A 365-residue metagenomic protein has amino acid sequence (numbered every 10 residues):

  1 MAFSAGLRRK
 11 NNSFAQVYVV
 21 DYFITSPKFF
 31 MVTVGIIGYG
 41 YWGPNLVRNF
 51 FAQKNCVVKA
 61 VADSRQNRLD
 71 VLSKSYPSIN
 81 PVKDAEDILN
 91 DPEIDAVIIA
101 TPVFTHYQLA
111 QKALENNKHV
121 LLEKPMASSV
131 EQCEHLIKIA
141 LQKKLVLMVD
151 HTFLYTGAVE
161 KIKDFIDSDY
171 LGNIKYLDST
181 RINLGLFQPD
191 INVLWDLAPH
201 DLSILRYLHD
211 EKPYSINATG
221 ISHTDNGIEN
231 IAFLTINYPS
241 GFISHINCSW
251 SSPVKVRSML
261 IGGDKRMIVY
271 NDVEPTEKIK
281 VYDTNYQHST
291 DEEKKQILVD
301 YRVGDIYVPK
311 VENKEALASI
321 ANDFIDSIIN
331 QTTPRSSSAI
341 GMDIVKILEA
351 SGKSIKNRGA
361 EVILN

Functional and structural regions predicted by a protein language model:
D21-Y76, I325: N-terminal Rossmann-like dinucleotide-binding module
L46, N67, Y76-I139: Beta-loop-alpha module in the N-terminal Rossmann-like domain of NAD(P)-dependent dehydrogenases, especially those
A60, A96, Y176: Short, Asp-centered acidic motifs that coordinate Mg2+ and/or phosphate in catalytic or ligand-binding sites
A96-I98, S319, D323-N365: C-terminal helix-rich "cap/oligomerization" subdomain common to oxidoreductases
F104, A127-P189: A contiguous active-site-proximal alpha/beta segment in oxidoreductase catalytic domains
P199-N285, K310, K314-T333: Contiguous beta-strand/loop segments that form the cofactor/metal-binding neighborhood of enzyme cores
